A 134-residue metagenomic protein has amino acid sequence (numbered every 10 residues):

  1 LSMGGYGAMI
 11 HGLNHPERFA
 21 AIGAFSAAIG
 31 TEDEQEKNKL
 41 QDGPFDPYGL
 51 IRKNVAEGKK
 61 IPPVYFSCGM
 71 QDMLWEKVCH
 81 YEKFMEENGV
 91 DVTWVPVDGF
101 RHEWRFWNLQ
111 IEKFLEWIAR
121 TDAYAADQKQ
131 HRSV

Functional and structural regions predicted by a protein language model:
L1-V134: Non-catalytic cap/lid and distal C-terminal segments of serine-dependent acyl enzymes
